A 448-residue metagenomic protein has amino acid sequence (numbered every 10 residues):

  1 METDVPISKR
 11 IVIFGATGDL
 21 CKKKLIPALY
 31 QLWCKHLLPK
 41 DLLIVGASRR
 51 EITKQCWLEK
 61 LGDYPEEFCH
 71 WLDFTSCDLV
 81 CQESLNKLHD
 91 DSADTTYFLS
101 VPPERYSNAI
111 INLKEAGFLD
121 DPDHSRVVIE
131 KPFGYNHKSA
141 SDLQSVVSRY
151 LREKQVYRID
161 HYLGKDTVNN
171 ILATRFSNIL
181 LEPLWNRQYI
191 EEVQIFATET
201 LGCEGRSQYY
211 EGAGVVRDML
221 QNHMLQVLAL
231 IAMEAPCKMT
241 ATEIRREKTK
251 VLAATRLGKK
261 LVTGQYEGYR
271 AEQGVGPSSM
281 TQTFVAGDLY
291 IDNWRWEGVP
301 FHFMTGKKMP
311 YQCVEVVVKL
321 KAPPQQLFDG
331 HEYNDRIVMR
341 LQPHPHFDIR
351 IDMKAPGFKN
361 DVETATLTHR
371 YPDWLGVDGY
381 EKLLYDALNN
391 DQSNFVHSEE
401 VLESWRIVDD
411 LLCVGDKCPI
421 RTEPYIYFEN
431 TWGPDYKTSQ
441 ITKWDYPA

Functional and structural regions predicted by a protein language model:
M1-V128, F133-A448: Secretory/organelle targeting and membrane-embedding segments
